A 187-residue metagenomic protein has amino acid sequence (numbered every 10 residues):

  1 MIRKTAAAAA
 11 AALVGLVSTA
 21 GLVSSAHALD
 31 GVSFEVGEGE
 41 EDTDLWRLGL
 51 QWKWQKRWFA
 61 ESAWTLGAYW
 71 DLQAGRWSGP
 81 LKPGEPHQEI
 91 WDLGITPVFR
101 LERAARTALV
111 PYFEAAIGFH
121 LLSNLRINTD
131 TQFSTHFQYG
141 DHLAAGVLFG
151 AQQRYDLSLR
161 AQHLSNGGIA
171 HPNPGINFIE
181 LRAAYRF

Functional and structural regions predicted by a protein language model:
M1-L29: Cleavable N-terminal export/targeting peptides
G21-L29, Q55-L66, A104-P111, A151-R154: Short loop/turn motifs that connect adjacent beta-strands in outer-membrane beta-barrel proteins
H27-P97, A145: Glycine- and aromatic-enriched membrane insertion/assembly motifs of diderm outer-membrane and organelle channel
G31-S33, G67-Y69, V110-E114, D156-S158 (+1 more regions): Residue-level detector of the transmembrane beta-barrel scaffold of outer-membrane proteins
S33-V36, K82-H87, I127-F133, N166-H171: Extracellular loop and loop/strand-boundary signature of outer-membrane beta-barrel proteins
E35-G39, D71-G75, A116-H120, R160-L164 (+1 more regions): Outer-membrane beta-barrel pore domains and translocons
G37-W46, T107, G168-P174: Solvent-exposed loop/turn segments connecting transmembrane beta-strands in outer-membrane beta-barrel proteins
L48-L50, G175-F187: Outer-membrane beta-barrel "beta-signal"
